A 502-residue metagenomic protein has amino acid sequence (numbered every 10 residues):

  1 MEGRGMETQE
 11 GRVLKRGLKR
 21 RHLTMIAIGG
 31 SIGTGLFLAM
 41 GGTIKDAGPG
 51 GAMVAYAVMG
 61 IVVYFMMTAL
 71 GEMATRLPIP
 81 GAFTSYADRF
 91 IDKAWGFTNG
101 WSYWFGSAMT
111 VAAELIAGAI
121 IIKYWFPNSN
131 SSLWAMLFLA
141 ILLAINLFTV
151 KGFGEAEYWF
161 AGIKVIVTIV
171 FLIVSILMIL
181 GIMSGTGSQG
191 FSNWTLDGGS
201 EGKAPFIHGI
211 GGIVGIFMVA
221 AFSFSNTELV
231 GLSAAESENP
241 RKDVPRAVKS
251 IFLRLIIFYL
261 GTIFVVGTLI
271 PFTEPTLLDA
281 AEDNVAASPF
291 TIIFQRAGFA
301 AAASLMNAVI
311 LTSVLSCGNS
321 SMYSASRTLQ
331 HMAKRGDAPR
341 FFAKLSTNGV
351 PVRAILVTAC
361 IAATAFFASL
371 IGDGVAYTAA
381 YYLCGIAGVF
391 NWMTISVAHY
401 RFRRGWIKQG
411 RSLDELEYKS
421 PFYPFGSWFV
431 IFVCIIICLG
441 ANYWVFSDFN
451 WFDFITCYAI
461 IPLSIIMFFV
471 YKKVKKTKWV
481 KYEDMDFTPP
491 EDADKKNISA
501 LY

Functional and structural regions predicted by a protein language model:
M1-L18, S396-F425, W444-Y502: Terminal cytosolic tails of multi-pass membrane transporters, especially the segment immediately following the final
E7, T84-I91, L115-A135, V167 (+5 more regions): Helix-loop-helix connectors at the membrane interface of multi-pass transporters/channels
L14-K15, R20, A39-A135, L142-A144 (+4 more regions): Extracellular loop-to-transmembrane helix junctions
L18-F37, G198-V265, Q295, A300-M322 (+2 more regions): Hydrophobic, membrane-embedded alpha-helices of multi-pass small-molecule transporters
I79, S102-I116, V219-S237, A300-R340 (+1 more regions): Membrane-helix boundary/coupling elements in multi-pass transport proteins
S85, D92, Y124, D197-K203 (+3 more regions): TM-loop-TM module centered on a large, flexible mid-protein loop between adjacent transmembrane helices in multi-pass
S132-N193, F224-S225, V248-I256, Y381-T394 (+2 more regions): Membrane-interface loop-to-helix entry segments
V165-G199, V266-T273, W392-Q409, L439-N442 (+1 more regions): Hydrophobic alpha-helical segments and their helix-loop junctions in multi-pass secondary transporters
